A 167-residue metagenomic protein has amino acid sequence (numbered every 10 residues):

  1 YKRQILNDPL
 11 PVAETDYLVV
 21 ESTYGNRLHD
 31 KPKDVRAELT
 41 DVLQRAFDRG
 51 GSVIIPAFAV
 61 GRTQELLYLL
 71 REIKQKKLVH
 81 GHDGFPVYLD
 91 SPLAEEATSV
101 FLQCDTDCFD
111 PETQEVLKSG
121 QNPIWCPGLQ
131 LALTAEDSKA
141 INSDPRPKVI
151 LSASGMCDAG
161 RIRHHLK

Functional and structural regions predicted by a protein language model:
K2-E65, R71-H82: His/Asp/Glu-rich metal-coordinating catalytic cores of metallo-dependent phosphodiesterases/hydrolases acting on
V19, I54-P56, Y88, V149-S152: Structured core elements
D34-V35, L69-K74, F101-P111: Short secondary-structure boundary/capping segments
I55-A57, H82-E96: Short internal beta-strands
R62-L66, G155-D158: Active-site-proximal structural scaffolding
D90-K167: A contiguous, basic/glycine-rich beta-loop/short-helix subdomain that forms a polymer-engagement track
